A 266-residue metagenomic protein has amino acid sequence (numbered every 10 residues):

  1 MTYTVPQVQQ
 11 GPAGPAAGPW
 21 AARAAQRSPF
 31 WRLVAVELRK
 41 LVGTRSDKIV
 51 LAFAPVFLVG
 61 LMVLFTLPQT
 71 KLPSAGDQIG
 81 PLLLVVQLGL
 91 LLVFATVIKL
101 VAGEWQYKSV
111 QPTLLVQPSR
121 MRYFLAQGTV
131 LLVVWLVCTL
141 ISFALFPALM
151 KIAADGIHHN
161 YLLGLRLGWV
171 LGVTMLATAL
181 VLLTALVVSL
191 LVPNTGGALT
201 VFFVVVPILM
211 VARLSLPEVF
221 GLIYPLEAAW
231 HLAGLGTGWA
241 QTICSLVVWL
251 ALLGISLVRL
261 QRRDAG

Functional and structural regions predicted by a protein language model:
Y3-R27, R45-D47, A54-I98, F124-V192 (+2 more regions): Secretory targeting signals
A17-A35, L216-F220: Short, membrane-interfacial amphipathic segments enriched in basic
K40, A102, T113-L115, A185 (+1 more regions): Helix-capping/transition residues at the boundaries of transmembrane alpha-helices and the short helical linkers
D47-V50, V110-T113, Y123, G197-T200: Alpha-helical transmembrane segments and their helix-entry boundary regions
A54-L58, L131, F203-P207, W249-L250: Residue-level recognition of pore/gate-forming positions within transmembrane alpha-helices of multi-pass
G76-D77, V97-V116: Transmembrane helix boundary and interhelical loop/hinge segments in multi-pass membrane proteins
V192-E227: Transmembrane helix segments
L257-G266: Membrane-interface capping segments at transmembrane-helix boundaries
